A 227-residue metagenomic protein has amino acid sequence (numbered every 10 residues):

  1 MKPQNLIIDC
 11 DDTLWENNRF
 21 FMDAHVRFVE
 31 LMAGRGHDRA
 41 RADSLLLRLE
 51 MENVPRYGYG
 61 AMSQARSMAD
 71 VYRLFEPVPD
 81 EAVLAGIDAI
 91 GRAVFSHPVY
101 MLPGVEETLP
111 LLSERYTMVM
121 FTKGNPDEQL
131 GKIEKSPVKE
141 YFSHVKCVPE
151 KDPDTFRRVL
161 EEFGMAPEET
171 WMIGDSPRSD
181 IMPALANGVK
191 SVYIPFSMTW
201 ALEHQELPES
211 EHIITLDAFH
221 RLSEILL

Functional and structural regions predicted by a protein language model:
M1-L45: Active-site neighborhood of HAD-like aspartate-dependent phosphohydrolases
M1-Q4, E106, P110, P126-L227: Asp-based, Mg2+/Mn2+-dependent phosphohydrolase catalytic module
F21-V29, A65, A69, P126: An amphipathic alpha-helix signature
A24-V29, L46, E50, I87-R92 (+1 more regions): Hydrophobic alpha-helical core bundles mediating ligand binding, dimerization, or RNAP-core interactions
G34-D38, E76-P79, P137-E140, G164: Short helix-capping segments at alpha-helix termini
L49-A93: A metal-dependent, Asp-based hydrolase signature
A82-Y100, V105-S136, V145-V148: Substrate-recognition element of Asp-dependent hydrolases with the DxDx(T/V) motif
